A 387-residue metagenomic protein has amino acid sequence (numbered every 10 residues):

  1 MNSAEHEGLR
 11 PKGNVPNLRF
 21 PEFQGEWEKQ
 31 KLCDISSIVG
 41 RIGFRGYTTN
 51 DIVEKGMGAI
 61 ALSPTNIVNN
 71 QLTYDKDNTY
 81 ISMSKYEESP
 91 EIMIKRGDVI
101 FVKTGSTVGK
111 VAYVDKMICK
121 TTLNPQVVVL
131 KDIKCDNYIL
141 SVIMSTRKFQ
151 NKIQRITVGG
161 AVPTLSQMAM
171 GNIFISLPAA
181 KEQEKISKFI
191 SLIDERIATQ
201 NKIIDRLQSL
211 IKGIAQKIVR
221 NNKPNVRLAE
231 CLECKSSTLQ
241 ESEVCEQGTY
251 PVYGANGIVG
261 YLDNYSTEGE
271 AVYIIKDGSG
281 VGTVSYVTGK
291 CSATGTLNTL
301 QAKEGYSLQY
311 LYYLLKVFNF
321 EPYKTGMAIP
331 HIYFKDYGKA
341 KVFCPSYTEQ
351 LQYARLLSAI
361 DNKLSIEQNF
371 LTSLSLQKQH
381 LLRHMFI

Functional and structural regions predicted by a protein language model:
M1-K31, L177-E230, K341-I387: Amphipathic alpha-helical coiled-coil/heptad-repeat segments
K12, E54, K120-Q126, R147-Q150 (+3 more regions): A short glycine-rich beta-alpha junction/loop motif
N17-F44, N172, K217-G254: Non-catalytic DNA-recognition/assembly elements of restriction-modification systems
L18, Q30-I35, T65, P125 (+6 more regions): Structural detector for helix-capping/boundary residues
S37-L62: Long, compositionally biased stretches
G58, S63-T65, D77-S145, G254-K316 (+2 more regions): A short beta-sheet element
